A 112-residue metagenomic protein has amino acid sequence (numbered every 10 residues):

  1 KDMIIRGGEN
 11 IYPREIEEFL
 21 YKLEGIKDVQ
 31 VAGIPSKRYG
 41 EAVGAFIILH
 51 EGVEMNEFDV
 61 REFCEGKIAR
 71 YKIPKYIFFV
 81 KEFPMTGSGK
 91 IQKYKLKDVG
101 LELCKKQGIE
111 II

Functional and structural regions predicted by a protein language model:
K1-K72, E82, G89, Y94-K95: AMP-binding/adenylate-forming catalytic core of the ANL superfamily
K22, D59, F78, L101-C104: Short amphipathic alpha-helical leader/targeting segments
V31, F78-F79, I111: Hydrophobic/anchoring residues in structured secondary elements
V53, T86, I109-I111: Residue-identity detector for threonine
P74-Y76: Residue-level recognition of the N-termini of beta-strands and the immediately preceding loop/turn
D98-I112: Acidic/polar alpha-helix N-cap and adjacent early helical turns within long charge-rich amphipathic helices/linkers
